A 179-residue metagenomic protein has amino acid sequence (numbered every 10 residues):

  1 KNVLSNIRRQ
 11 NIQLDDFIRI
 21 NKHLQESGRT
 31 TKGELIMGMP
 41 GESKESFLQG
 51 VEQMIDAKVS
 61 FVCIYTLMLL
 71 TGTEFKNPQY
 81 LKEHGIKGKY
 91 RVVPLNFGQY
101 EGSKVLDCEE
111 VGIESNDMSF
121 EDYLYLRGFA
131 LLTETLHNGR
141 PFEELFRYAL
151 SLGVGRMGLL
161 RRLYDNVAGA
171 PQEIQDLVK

Functional and structural regions predicted by a protein language model:
K1-V154, G158: A structural motif corresponding to the C-terminal lobe/cap of the Radical SAM core domain
R147, S151-K179: Terminal or standalone catalytic/regulatory effector modules within metabolic enzymes and repeat proteins
